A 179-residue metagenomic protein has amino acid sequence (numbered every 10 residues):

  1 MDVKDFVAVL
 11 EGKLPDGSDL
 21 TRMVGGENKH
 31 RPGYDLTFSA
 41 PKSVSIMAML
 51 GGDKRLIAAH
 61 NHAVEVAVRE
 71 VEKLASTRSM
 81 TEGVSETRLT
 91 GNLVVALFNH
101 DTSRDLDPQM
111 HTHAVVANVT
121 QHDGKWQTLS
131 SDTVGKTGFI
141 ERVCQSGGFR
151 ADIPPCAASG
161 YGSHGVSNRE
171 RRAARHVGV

Functional and structural regions predicted by a protein language model:
M1-V179: Intrinsically disordered, flexible peripheral segments
